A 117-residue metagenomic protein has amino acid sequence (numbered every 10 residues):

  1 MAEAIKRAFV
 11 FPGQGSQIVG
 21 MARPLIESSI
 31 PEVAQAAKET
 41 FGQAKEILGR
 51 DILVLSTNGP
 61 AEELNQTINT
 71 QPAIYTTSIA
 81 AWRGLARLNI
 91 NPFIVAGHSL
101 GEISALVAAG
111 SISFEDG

Functional and structural regions predicted by a protein language model:
A2-G117: FabD-like malonyl-/acyl-CoA
